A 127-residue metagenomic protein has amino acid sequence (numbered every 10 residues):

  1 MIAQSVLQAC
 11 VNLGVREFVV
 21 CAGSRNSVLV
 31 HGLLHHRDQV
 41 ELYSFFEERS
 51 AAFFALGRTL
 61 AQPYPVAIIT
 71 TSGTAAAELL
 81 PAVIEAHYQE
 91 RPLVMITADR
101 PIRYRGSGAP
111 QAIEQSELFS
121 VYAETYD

Functional and structural regions predicted by a protein language model:
M1-D127: N-terminal alpha/beta PP-like core and its mobile active-site loop of ThDP/TPP-dependent enzymes
